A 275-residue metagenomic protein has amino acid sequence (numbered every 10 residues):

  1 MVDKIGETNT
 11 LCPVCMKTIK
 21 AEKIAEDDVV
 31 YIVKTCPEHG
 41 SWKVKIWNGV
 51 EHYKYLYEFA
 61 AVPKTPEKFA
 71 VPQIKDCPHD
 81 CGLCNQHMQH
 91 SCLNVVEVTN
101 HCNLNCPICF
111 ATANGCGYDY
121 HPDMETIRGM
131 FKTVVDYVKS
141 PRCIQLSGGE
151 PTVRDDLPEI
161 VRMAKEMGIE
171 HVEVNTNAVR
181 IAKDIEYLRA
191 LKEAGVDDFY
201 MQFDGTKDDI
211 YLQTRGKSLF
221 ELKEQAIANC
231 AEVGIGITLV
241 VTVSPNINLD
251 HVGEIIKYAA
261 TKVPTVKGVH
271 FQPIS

Functional and structural regions predicted by a protein language model:
M1-E7, I24-V29, T99: Short, flexible, mixed-charge glycine/proline-rich loop motifs that serve as phosphate/nucleic-acid-contacting
V2, T8-N9, K17-K20, P37 (+2 more regions): Acidic, low-complexity/disordered tracts enriched in E/D and polar residues
L11, M16-V29: Short recognition patches in nucleic-acid-associated and regulatory proteins
A25, W47-H52: A short, sequence-level motif marking secondary-structure junctions
D28-K43, W47, P63-T176, R180-E186 (+1 more regions): Conserved alpha-helical substructure of the radical SAM core
V50-A60: Short, surface-exposed linear segments at secondary-structure transitions and domain or protein termini
R128-Q145, R154-P273: Radical SAM/AdoMet-radical enzyme domain recognition
